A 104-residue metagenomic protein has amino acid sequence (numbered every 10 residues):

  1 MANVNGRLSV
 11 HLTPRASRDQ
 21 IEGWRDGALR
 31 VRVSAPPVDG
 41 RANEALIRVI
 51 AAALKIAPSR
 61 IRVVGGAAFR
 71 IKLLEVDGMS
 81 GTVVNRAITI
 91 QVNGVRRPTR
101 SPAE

Functional and structural regions predicted by a protein language model:
M1-R48, A53-P58, R62-E104: Contiguous, often N-terminal, cationic amphipathic patches that form binding interfaces
